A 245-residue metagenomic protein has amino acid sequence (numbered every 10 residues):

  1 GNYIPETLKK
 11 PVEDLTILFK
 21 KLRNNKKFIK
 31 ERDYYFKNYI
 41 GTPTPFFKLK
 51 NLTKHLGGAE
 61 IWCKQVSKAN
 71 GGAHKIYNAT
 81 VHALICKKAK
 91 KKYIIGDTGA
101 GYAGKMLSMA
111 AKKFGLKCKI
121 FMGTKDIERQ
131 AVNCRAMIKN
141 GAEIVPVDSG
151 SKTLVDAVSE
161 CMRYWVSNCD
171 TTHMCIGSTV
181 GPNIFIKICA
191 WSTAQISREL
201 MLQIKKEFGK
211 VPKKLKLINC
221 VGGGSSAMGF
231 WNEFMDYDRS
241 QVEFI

Functional and structural regions predicted by a protein language model:
N2-I245: PLP-dependent amino-acid enzyme catalytic core
